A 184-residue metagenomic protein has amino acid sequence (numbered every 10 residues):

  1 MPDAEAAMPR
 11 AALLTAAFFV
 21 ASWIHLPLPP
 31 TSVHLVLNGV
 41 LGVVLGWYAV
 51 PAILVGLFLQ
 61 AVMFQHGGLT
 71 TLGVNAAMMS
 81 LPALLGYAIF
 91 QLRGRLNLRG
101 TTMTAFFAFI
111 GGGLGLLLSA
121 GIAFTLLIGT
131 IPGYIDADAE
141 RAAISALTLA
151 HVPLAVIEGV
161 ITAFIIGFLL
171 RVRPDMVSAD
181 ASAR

Functional and structural regions predicted by a protein language model:
M1-A4, M8-P9, A139-R184: Alpha-helical transmembrane segments and their cytosolic interface
M1-V40: Hydrophobic transmembrane alpha-helices
M8-L13, V50-L54, L72-A77, A105-I110 (+1 more regions): Hydrophobic alpha-helical transmembrane segments
T15-F19, A49-V62: Small-polar-interrupted transmembrane alpha-helices in polytopic inner-membrane proteins
W23-H34, V55-G86: Interfacial aromatic-anchored transmembrane helix boundaries in multi-pass membrane proteins
L41-Y48: Alpha-helix C-terminal capping segments
N75-A123: Short helix-perturbing small/polar motifs within transmembrane alpha-helices
F124-Y134: Membrane-helix interface motif
